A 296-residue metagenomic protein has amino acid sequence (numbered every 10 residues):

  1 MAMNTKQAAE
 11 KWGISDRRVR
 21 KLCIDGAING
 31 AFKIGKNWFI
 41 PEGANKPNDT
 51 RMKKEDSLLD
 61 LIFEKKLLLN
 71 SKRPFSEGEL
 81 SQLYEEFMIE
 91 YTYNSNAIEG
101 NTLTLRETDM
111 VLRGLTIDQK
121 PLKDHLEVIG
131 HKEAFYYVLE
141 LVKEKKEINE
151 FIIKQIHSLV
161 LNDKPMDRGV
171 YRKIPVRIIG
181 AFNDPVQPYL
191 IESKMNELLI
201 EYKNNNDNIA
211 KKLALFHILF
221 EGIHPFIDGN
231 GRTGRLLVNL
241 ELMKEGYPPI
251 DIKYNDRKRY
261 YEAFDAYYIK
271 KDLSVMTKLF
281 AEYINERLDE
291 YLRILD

Functional and structural regions predicted by a protein language model:
M1-W12, D16-I28, K36-D228, R232-D296: FIC/Doc superfamily catalytic core
